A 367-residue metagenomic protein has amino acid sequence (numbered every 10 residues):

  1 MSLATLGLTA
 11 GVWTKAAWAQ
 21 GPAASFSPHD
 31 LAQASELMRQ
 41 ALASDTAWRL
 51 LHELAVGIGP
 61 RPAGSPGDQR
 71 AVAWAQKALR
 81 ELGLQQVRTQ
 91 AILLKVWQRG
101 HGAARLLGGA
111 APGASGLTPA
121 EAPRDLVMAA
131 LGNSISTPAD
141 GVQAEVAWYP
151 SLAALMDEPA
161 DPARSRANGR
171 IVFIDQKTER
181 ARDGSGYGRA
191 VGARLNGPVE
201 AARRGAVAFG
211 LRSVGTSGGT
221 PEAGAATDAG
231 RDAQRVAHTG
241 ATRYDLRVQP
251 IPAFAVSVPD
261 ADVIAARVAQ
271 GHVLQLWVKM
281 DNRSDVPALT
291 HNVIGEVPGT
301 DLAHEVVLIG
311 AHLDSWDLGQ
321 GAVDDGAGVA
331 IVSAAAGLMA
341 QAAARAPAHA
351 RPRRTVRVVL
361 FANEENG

Functional and structural regions predicted by a protein language model:
M1-L3: N-terminal export leaders
T14-A19: Boundary at the C-terminal end of the N-terminal hydrophobic targeting segment
A24-F26, D30, H52, V56-D183: Noncatalytic luminal/extracellular "stalk/propeptide" segments of secretory-pathway proteins
S25-S65, E222, P250-A253, D314-S315: N-terminal capping segment at the start of a domain
L31-Q33, L107-A110, M128-A160, R164 (+3 more regions): Soluble metallo-hydrolase cores and metallopeptidase-like ectodomains found primarily in the secretory/periplasmic
R49, G337-G367: Short helix-loop-beta-strand segments that form the rim/entrance of peptidase-like active sites
S65, R124-D245, P250, Q320 (+2 more regions): Extracellular/luminal Protease-associated
K177-E179, G215-T216, L313-S315, V359-N366: Acidic, glycine-rich active-site loops and adjacent beta-strand->loop/helix elements that engage anionic groups
